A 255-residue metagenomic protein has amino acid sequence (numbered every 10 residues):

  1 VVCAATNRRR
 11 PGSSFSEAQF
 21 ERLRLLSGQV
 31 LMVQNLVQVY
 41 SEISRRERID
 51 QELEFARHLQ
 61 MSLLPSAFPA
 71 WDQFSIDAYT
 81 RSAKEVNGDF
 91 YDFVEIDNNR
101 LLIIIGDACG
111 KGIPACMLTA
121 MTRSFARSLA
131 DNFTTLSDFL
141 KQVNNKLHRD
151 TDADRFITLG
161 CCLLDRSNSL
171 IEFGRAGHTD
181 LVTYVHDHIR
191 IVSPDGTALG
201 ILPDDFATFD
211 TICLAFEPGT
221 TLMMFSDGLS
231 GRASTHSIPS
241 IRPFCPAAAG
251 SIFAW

Functional and structural regions predicted by a protein language model:
V1-F15, V37, D131, I212 (+1 more regions): Short intrinsically disordered, low-complexity coil segments enriched in acidic
V2-L26, K111, S230-S240: Regulatory loop-to-helix N-cap segments in sensory/regulatory domains that couple ligand/signal detection
T6, S27, G177, G196 (+1 more regions): A short beta-strand motif that forms part of the nucleic acid-binding face of small beta-barrel RNA-binding folds
G12-S13, L129, H148, A207 (+3 more regions): Intrinsically disordered, low-complexity Ser/Thr/Pro-rich tracts
S13, V30, Q34, E47 (+3 more regions): Charged alpha-helical signal-transmission linkers that cap and connect PAS-family sensory domains
S13-N35, M121-S124, E217-P218: Amphipathic alpha-helical "output/dimerization" segments
Y40, S44-M223: … and, occasionally, acidic/histidine-rich disordered N-termini of signaling adaptors
L140, G160, I212-M224, L229-W255: C-terminal catalytic subdomain
